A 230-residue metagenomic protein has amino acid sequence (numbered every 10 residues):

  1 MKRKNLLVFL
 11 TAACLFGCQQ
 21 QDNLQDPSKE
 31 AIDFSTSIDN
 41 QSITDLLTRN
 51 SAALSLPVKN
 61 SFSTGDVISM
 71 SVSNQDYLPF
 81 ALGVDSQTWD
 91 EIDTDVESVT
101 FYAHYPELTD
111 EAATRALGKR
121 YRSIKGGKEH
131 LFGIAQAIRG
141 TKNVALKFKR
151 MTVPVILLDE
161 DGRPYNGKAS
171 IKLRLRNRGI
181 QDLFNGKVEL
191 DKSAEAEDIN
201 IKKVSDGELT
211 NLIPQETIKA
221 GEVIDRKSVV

Functional and structural regions predicted by a protein language model:
M1-K2, L47, R120, I201: Intrinsically disordered, low-complexity sequence elements enriched in Ser/Thr/Gly/Pro
K2-F9: Sec-dependent signal peptide recognition, specifically the positively charged N-region followed immediately by
V8, K29-A31, N40-S42, S63 (+3 more regions): Extracellular low-complexity Ser/Thr/Asn/Gly-rich intrinsically disordered segments
C14-G17: C-terminal motif of bacterial Sec signal peptides marking the signal peptidase cleavage site
Q20: Short, conserved catalytic or interaction motifs in soluble domains
N23-A169, R174-R176, P214, K219 (+1 more regions): Short, low-hydrophobicity acidic/polar segments
K172-R226, V230: Contiguous ligand/interfacial binding patches
